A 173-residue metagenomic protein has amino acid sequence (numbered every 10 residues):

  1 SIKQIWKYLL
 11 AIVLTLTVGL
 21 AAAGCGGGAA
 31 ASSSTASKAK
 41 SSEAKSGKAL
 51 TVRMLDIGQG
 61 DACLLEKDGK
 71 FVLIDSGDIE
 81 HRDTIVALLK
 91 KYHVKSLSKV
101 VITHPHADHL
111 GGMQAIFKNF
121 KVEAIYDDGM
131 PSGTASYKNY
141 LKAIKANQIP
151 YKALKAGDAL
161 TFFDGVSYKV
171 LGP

Functional and structural regions predicted by a protein language model:
I2-Y8, V18-A22, G26-P173: Non-globular, low-confidence helical/coil segments that flank catalytic cores
A11-T15: Hydrophobic alpha-helical membrane-embedded or membrane-associated segments
